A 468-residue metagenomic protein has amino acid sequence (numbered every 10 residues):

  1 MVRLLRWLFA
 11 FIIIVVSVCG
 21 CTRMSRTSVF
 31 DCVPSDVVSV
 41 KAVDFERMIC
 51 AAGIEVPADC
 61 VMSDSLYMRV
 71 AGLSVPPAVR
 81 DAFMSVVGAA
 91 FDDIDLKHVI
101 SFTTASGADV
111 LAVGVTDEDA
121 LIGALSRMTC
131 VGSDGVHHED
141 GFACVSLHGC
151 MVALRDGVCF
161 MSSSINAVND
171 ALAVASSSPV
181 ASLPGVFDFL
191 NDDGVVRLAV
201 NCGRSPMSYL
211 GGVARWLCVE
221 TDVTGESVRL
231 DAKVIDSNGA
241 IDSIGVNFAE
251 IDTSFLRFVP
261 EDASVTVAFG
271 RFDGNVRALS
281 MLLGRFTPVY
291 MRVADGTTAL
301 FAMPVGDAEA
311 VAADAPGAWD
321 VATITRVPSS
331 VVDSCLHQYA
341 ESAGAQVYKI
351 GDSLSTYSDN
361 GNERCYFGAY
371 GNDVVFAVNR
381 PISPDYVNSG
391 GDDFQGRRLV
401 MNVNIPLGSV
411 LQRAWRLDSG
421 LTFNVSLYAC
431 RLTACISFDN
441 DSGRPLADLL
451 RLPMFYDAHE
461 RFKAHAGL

Functional and structural regions predicted by a protein language model:
M1-C19: Sec-dependent bacterial lipoprotein signal peptides
C21-S146, F187-G212, R229-W319, V327-G344 (+1 more regions): Structural boundary/hinge residues at secondary-structure and domain interfaces
K97-S101, M151-L154, S208-E226, T298-F301 (+3 more regions): Broad, structure-driven detector of short, well-ordered beta-strand segments within folded domains
V115-A120, S163-V168, R326-S330, N379-I382: Helix N-cap motif at beta-to-alpha junctions
A143-Y209, E363-A429: A conserved glycine-rich beta-strand in the N-terminal activation segment of trypsin-fold
V152-V180, C218-A249, T253-F255: Hydrophobic, ordered structural segments
F258, D262, T266-S280, R285-T287 (+4 more regions): Intrinsically disordered, low-complexity segments enriched in Gly and acidic/Ser/Thr residues that form flexible
L407-L468: Extended terminal
